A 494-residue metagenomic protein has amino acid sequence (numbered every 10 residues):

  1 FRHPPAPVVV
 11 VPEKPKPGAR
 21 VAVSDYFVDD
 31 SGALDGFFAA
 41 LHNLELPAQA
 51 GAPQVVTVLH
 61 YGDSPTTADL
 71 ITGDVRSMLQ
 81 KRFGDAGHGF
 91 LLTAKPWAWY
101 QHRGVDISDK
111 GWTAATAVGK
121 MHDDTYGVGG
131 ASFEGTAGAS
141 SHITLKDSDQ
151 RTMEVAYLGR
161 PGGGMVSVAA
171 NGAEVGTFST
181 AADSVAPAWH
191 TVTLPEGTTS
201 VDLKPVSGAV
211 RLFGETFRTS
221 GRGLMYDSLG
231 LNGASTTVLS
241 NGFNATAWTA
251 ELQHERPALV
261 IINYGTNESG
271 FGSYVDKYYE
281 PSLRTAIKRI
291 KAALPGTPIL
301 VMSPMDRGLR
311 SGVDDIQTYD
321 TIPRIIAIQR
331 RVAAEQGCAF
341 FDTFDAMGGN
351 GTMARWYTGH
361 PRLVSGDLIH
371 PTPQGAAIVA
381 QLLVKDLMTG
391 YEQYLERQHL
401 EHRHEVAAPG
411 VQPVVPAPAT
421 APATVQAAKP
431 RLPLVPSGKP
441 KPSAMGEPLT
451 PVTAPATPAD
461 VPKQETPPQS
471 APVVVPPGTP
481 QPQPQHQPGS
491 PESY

Functional and structural regions predicted by a protein language model:
F1-A50, P371, Y391-Y494: Compositionally biased, proline/threonine/alanine/serine-rich low-complexity intrinsically disordered stretches
D29-L46, L239-H254, P281-R289, R324-I326 (+1 more regions): Alpha-helical scaffolding within the catalytic cores of extracellular/periplasmic polymer-degrading hydrolases
A40, L44, S64, A68 (+9 more regions): Structured segments of extracytoplasmic/periplasmic soluble domains in secreted or envelope-associated proteins
G51-V56: A short, charged/proline- and glycine-enriched loop that marks the coil->beta-strand transition at the N-terminal
V58-G62: Short hydrophobic beta-strand that contains or immediately precedes a catalytic carboxylate
P65-P281, A292, H370: Conserved SGNH/GDSL esterase-like catalytic core that processes O-acyl groups on lipids and polysaccharides
N244-A245, D306-V414: Catalytic His-Asp segment of secreted/periplasmic serine-dependent ester chemistry enzymes
R256-S269, K277-A292, L300-F340: Conserved N-terminal glycine/acidic-rich loop preference
